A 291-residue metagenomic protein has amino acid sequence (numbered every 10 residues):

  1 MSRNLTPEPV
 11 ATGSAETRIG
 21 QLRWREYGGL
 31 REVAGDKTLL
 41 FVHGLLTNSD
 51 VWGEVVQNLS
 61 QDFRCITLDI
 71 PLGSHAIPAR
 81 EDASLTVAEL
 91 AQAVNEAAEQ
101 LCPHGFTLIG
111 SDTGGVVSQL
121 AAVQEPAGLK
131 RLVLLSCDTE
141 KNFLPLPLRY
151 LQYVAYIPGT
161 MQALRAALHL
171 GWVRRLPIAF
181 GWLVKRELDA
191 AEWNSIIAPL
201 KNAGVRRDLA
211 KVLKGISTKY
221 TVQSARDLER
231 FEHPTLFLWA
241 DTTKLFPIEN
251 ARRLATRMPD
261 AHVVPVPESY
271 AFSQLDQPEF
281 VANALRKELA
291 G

Functional and structural regions predicted by a protein language model:
M1-L39, S60-F63, E99, P103-G105 (+3 more regions): Alpha/beta-hydrolase fold catalytic core
R25-R31, I66-T113, N283: Active-site loop/oxyanion-hole signature of alpha/beta-hydrolase fold enzymes
G28-A76: Conserved HGGG/HGGXW glycine-rich cap/lid loop of the alpha/beta-hydrolase fold
G105-P145: Conserved hydrolase catalytic core segment
L144-A198: Helix-rich cap/lid subdomain of alpha/beta-hydrolase
V205-R253, P265: Conserved serine/cysteine hydrolase catalytic core
A255-A271: Catalytic histidine neighborhood in serine/cysteine hydrolases with alpha/beta-hydrolase-type architecture
S269-A282: Catalytic histidine-centered segment of alpha/beta-hydrolase-like enzymes
